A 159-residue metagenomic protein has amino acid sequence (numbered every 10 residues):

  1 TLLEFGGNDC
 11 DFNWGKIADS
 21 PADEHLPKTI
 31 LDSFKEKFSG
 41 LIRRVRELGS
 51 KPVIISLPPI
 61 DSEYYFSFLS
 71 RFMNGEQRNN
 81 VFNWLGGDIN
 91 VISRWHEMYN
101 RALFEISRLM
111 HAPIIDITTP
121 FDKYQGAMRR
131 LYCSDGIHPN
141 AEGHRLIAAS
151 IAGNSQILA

Functional and structural regions predicted by a protein language model:
T1-L158: Alpha-helical cap/lid subdomain in secreted, periplasmic, or secretory-pathway luminal O-acyl-processing enzymes
